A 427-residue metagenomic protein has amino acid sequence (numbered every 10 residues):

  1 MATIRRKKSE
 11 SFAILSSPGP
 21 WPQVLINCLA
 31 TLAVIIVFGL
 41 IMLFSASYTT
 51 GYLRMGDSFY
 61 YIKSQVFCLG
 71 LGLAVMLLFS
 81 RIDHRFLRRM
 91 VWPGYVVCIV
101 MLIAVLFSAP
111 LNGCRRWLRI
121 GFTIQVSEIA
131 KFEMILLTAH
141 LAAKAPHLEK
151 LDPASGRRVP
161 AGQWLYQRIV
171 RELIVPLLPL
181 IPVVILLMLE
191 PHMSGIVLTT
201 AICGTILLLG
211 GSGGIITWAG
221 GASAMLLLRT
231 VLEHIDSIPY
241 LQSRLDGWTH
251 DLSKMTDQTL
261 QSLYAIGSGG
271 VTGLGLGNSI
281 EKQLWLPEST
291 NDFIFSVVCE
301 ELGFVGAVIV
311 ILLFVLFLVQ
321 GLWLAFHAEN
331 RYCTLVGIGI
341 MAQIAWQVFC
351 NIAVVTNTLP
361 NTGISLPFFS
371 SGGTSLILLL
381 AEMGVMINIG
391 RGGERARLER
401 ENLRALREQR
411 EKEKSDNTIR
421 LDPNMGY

Functional and structural regions predicted by a protein language model:
A2-A30, V34-I35, I41-E190, I352-P367 (+4 more regions): Membrane-helix boundary/helix-loop-helix interface segments in multi-pass membrane proteins
F67-V75, E301-G321: Hydrophobic alpha-helical transmembrane segments
W92-P93, C98-I99, V170-L189, M193-E233: Hydrophobic alpha-helical segments of polytopic membrane proteins
I103, K131, G204-T205, A345: Hydrophobic residues within the alpha-helical transmembrane core of Major Facilitator Superfamily
L111-W117, I216-V310, E329-V336: Hydrophobic, glycine- and aromatic-enriched re-entrant/interface helices and adjoining loop segments
R157-E172, L322-A342: Membrane-interface helix-loop-helix junctions at transmembrane boundaries of multi-pass membrane enzymes, predominantly
V197, A201-I216, I280-G306, G363-I377: Interfacial segments of multi-pass membrane proteins
A325-G363, F369: Loop-to-helix entry and N-terminal half of a specific, functionally important transmembrane alpha helix in multi-pass
